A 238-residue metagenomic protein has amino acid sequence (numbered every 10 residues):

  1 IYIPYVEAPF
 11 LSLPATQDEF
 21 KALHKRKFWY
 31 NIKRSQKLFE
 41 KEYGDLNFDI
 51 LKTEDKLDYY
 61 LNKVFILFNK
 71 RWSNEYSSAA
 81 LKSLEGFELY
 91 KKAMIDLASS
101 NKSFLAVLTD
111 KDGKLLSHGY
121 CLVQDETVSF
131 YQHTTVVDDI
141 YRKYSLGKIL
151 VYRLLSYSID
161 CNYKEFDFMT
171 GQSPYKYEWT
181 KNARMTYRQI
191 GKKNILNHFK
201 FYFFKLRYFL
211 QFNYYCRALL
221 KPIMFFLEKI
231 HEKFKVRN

Functional and structural regions predicted by a protein language model:
I1-D18, C161-F225: Active-site/acyl-donor-binding loops of N-acyltransferases
I1-R142, R237-N238: A conserved beta-strand-loop-helix scaffold within acyl/acetyltransferase catalytic domains
Y43, F68-Y76, S158, N162 (+2 more regions): A generic secondary-structure signal for well-formed alpha-helical elements
K92-I95, R153-D160: Short glycine/serine- and small hydrophobic-enriched flexible loop segments
R142-S156: Conserved acetyl-CoA-binding loop-helix of GNAT-fold acetyltransferases
F225-N238: Short linear elements at protein peripheries
